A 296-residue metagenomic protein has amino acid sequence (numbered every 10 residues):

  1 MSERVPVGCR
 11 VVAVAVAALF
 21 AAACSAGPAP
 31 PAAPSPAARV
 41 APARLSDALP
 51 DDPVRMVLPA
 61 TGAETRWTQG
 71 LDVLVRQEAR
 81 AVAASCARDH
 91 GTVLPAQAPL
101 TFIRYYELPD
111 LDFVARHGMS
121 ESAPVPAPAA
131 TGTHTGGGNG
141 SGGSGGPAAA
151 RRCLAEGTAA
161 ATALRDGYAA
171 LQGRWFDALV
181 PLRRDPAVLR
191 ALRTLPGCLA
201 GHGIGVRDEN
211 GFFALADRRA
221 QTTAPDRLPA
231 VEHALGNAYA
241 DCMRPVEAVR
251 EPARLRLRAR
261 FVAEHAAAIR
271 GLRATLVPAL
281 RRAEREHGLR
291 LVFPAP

Functional and structural regions predicted by a protein language model:
M1-A13: Bacterial N-terminal signal peptides that target proteins for export
V16: Short conserved active-site loop signatures built around small residues
F20-A23: C-terminal motif of bacterial Sec signal peptides marking the signal peptidase cleavage site
S25-P296: Cell-envelope/extracellular polymer assembly enzymes that use nucleotide-activated donors
